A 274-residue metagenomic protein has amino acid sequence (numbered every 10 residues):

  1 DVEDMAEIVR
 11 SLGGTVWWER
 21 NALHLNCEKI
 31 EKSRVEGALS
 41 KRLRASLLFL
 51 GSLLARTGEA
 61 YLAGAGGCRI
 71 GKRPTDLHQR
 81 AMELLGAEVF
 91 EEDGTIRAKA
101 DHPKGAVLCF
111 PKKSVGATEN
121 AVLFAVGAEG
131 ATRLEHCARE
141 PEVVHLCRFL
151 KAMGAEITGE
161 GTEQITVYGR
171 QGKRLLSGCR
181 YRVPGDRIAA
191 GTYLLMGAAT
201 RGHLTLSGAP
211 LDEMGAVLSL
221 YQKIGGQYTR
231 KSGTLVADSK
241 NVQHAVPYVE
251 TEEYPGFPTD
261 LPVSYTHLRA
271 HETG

Functional and structural regions predicted by a protein language model:
A6-A38, A87-P111, G127, C147 (+3 more regions): Self-splicing inteins and homing endonuclease
S33-V107: Hydrophobic alpha-helical hairpins/lids featuring a short glycine-rich hinge
E36-G37, Y61-R73, G105-K112, G130-P141 (+2 more regions): Flexible, glycine/proline-enriched loop segments at strand-loop-helix junctions that form or flank small-ligand binding
S46-L48, L108-F110, G116-T118, V122 (+3 more regions): Intrinsic, low-complexity N-terminal interaction/targeting segments
E119, L123-T132, V144: Internal alpha/beta core interface subdomains
E142, F149, R187-T192, G215: Conserved PLP-enzyme active-site core in the AAT-like
T266-G274: Conserved small/polar residues in nucleotide/adenosyl-binding loops
